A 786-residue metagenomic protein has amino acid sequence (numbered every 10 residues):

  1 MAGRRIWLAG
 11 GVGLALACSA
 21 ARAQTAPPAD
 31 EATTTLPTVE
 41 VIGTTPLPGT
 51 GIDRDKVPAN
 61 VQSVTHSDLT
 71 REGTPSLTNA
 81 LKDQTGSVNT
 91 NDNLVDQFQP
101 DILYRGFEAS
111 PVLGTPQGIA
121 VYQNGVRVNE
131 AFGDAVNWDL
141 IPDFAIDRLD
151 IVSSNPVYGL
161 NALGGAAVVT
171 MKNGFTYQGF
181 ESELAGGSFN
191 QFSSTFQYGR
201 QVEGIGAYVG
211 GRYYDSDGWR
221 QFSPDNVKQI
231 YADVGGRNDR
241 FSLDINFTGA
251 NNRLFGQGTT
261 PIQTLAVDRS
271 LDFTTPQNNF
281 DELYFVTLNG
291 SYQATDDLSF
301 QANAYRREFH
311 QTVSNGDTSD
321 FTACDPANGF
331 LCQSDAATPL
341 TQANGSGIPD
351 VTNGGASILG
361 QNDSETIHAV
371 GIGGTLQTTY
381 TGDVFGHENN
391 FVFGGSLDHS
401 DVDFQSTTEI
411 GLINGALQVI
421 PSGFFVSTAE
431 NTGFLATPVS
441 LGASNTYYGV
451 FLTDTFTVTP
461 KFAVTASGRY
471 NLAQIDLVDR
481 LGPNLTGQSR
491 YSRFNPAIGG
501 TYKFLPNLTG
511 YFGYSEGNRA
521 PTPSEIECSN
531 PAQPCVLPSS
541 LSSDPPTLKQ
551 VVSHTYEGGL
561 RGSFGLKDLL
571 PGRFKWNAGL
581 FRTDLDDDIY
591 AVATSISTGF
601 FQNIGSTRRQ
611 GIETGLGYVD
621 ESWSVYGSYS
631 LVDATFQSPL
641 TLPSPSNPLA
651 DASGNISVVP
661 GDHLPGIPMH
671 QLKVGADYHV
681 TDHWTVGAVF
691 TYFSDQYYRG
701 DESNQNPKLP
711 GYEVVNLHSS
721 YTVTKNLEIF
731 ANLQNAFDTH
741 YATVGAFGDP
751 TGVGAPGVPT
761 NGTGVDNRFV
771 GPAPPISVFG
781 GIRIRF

Functional and structural regions predicted by a protein language model:
P37-E72, F98-D101, I119: N-terminal periplasmic "start-of-domain" segments of outer-membrane beta-barrel proteins
D53, T78, K82-V126, E130: Extracytoplasmic beta-strand/coil segments of soluble accessory domains associated with Gram-negative outer-membrane
G118, V128-E130, D139-E183, R785: A beta-strand signature from Gram-negative outer-membrane beta-barrel systems, especially the internal plug domain
G186-D215, R220-Q257, P276-S299, F451 (+1 more regions): Transmembrane beta-barrel wall of Gram-negative outer-membrane proteins
S242-D244, D281-S314, T318-D320, C324-A327 (+3 more regions): Face-selective signature of the C-terminal outer-membrane beta-barrel domain
S299-D317, K503, G510-G513, T547-I612 (+4 more regions): Membrane-embedded beta-barrel scaffold of Gram-negative outer-membrane proteins
Q377-T381, F385, T459-P460, V464 (+3 more regions): Gram-negative outer-membrane beta-barrel transporters
N518, A591, Y692-D701, S720-F786: C-terminal beta-signal and adjacent terminal beta-strands/loops of Gram-negative outer-membrane beta-barrel proteins
